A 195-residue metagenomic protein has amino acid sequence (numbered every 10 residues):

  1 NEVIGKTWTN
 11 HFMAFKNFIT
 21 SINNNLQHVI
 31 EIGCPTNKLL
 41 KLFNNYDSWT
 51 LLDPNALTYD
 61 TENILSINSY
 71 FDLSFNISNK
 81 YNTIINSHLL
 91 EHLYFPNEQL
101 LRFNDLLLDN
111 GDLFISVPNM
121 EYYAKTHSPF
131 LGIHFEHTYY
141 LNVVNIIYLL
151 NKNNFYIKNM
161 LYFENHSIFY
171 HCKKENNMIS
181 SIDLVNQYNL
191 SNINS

Functional and structural regions predicted by a protein language model:
N1-T83, S87, L100, I168 (+1 more regions): Conserved N-terminal segment of class I S-adenosyl-L-methionine
N24, N44, Y94, L108-D109: Short conserved AdoMet
A56, L89, N119-E121: Active-site-proximal loop/turn and secondary-structure-junction residues that shape catalytic pockets, frequently
L73, E91, Y122: Active-site micro-motifs of SAM-dependent methyltransferase domains
S87-Y94: Short catalytic micro-motifs in class I SAM-dependent methyltransferases
N97-F114: A short glycine-rich, Lys/Arg-flanked "PGG" loop and its adjoining helix->strand segment in the class I
I115-Y139, V143-N145: Short, glycine-/aromatic-enriched active-site segment of Class I SAM-dependent methyltransferases
F155-N165: Conserved S-adenosyl-L-methionine
